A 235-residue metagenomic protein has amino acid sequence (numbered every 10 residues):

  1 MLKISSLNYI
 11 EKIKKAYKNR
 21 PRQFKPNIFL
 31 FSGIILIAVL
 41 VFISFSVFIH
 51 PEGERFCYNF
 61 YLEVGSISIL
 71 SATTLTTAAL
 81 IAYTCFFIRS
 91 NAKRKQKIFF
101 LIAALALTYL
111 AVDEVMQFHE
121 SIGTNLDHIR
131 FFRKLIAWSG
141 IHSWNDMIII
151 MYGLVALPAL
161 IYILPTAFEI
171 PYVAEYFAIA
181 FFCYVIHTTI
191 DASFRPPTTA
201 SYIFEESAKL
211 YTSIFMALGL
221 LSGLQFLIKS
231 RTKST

Functional and structural regions predicted by a protein language model:
L2-T235: Polytopic alpha-helical membrane-helix bundles and their juxtamembrane interface segments in multi-pass membrane
